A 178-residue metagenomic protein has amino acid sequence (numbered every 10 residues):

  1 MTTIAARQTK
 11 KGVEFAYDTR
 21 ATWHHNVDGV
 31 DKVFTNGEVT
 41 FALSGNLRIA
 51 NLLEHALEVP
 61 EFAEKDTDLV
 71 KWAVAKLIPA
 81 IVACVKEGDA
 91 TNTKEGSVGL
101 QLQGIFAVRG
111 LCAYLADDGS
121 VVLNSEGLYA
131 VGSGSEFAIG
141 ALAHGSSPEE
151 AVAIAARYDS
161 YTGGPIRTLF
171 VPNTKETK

Functional and structural regions predicted by a protein language model:
M1-N92, S97, V122-V152, L169-T177: Conserved short S/T/G-enriched processing/targeting/catalytic segments and their helical context
Y17, Y114, Y129, Y158-Y161: Sequence-level detector for tyrosine residue identity
L43, L102, D117, Y161-T162: Intrinsically disordered, low-complexity segments enriched in small/polar residues
G99-G127: Long, charge-patterned amphipathic alpha-helical coiled-coil/hairpin "stalk" segments used as oligomerization
I105-A107, G163-P172: Short, active-site-adjacent segments that bind or coordinate small-molecule cofactors and metal centers
E149-A156, S160-G163: Small-residue (G/A/S/T)-rich helix-start motifs and N-terminal tracts that mark the onset
